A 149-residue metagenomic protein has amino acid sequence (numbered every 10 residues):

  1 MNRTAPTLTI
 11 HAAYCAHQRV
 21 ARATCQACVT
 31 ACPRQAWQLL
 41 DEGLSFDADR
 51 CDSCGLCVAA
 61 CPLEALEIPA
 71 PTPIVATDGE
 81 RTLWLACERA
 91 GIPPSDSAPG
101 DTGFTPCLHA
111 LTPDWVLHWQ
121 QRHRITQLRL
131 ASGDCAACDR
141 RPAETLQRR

Functional and structural regions predicted by a protein language model:
M1-A31, Q35, L83-I92: Ferredoxin-type iron-sulfur electron-transfer modules and their immediate structural context
I10, S45-D52: Flexible gly/pro/ser-rich segments immediately N-terminal to CXXCH heme-c attachment motifs in exported/periplasmic
C15, R22-C28, C32, C51-C57 (+4 more regions): Disulfide-bonded cysteines in secreted/extracellular proteins and peptides
A16, A48, P62, P69-P71 (+1 more regions): Short alpha-helical segments and helix-capping/turn motifs at coil-helix boundaries
A23-S45, L56-P73: Iron-sulfur cluster-binding cysteine motifs and their immediate structural context in ferredoxin-like electron-transfer
L63-E64, D78-H118: Extended interfacial segments that mediate partner engagement and assembly in macromolecular machines
P71, E80, D139-A143: Short secondary-structure transition/capping segments
F104, A110-R149: Cofactor-cradling patches in redox/metallo enzymes
